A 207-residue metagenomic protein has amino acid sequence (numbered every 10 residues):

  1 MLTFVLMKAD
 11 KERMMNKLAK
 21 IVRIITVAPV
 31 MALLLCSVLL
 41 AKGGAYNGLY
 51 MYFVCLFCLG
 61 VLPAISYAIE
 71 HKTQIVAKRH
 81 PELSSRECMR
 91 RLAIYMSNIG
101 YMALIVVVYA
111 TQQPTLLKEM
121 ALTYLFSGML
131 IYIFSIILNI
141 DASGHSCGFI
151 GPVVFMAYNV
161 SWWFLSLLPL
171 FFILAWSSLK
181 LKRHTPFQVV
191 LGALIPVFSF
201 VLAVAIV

Functional and structural regions predicted by a protein language model:
L2-A19: Short, Lys/Arg-rich, polar N-terminal cytosolic tail immediately upstream of the first transmembrane signal-anchor
V22-K42: The first (N-terminal) embedded transmembrane alpha-helix
M31-L33, I94-V106, S127, C147-P152 (+1 more regions): Core segments of transmembrane alpha-helices that mediate helix-helix packing or line hydrophobic substrate/ligand
G48-L62: Alpha-helical transmembrane segments
P63-I75: Membrane-water interface of transmembrane alpha-helices
R79-M96: Juxtamembrane helix-capping/reentrant segments at transmembrane boundaries
C88-L92, A103-A121: Transmembrane helix-loop-helix
L116-V207: Membrane-embedded catalytic cores of phosphoryl/pyrophosphoryl-handling enzymes
